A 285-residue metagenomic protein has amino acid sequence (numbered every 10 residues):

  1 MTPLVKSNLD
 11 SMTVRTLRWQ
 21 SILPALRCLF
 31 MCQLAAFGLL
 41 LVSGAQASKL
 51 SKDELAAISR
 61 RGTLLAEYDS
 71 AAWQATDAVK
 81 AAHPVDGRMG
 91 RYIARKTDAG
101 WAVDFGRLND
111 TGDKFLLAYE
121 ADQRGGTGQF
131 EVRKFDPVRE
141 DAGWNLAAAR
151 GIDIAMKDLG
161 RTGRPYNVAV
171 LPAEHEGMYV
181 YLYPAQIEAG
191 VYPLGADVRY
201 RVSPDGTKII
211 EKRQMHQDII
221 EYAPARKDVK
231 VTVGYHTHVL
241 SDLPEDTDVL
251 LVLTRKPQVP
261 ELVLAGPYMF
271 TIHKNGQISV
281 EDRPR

Functional and structural regions predicted by a protein language model:
M1-A25: N-terminal secretory signal peptides that target proteins for export/translocation
C28-L40: Bacterial N-terminal signal peptides
S43-A47: Sec/Tat signal peptide C-region and signal peptidase I cleavage site
S48-Q129, E140-E176, I220-R285: Active-site-proximal loop/helix of nucleotide/amide-processing enzymes and allied scaffolds
F115-R133, Y192-I210: A short, surface-exposed beta-strand/turn
K157-N167, L171-S203: Non-catalytic interface/targeting segments
V198-Q214, A223, K227-K230, Y235: Gly/Pro-enriched, hydrophobic low-complexity segments that function as extracytoplasmic propeptides/linkers
H216-D218: A short acidic/small-residue loop/turn micro-motif
